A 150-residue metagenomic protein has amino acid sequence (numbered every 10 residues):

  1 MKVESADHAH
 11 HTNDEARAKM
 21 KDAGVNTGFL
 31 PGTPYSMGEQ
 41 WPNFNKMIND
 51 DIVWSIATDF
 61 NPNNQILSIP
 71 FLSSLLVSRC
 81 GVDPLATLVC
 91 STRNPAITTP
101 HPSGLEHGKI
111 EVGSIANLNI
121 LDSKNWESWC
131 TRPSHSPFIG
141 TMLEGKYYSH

Functional and structural regions predicted by a protein language model:
M1-R93, I97-L105, Y147-Y148: Active-site-adjacent C-terminal substructures of enzyme catalytic domains
R93, V112-H150: C-terminal cap of metal-dependent C-N hydrolases
E106-I110: Short, surface-exposed secondary-structure edge patches
